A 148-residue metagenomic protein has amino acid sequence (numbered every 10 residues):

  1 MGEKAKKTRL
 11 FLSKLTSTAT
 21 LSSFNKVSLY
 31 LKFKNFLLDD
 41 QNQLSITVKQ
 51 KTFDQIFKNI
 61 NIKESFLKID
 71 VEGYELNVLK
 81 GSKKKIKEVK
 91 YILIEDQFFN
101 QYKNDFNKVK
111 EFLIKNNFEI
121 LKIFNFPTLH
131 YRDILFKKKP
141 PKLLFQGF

Functional and structural regions predicted by a protein language model:
M1-F148: Phosphate/nucleotide-binding beta-alpha loop and adjacent structural elements of enzyme active sites
